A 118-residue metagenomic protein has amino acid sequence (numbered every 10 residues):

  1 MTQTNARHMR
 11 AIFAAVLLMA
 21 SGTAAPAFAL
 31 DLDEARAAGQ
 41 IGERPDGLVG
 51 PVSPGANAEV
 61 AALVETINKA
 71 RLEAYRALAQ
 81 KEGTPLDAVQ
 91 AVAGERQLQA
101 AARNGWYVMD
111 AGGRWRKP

Functional and structural regions predicted by a protein language model:
T2-F13: Bacterial N-terminal signal peptides that target proteins for export
A20-A24: N-terminal signal peptide c-region/cleavage motif recognized by signal peptidases
A27-P45: Short N-terminal segments immediately surrounding and downstream of signal-peptide cleavage
A37-A38, A62-L63, L72, R76: Short, surface-exposed polybasic-aromatic patches that bind anionic ligands, especially phosphate groups
E43-E59: Acidic/histidine-rich, surface-exposed loop or edge segments in extracytoplasmic proteins
P54-K69, G83-A88: Soluble non-cytosolic domains of exported or imported proteins
A79-P118: Compact alpha-helical subdomains of small soluble proteins
